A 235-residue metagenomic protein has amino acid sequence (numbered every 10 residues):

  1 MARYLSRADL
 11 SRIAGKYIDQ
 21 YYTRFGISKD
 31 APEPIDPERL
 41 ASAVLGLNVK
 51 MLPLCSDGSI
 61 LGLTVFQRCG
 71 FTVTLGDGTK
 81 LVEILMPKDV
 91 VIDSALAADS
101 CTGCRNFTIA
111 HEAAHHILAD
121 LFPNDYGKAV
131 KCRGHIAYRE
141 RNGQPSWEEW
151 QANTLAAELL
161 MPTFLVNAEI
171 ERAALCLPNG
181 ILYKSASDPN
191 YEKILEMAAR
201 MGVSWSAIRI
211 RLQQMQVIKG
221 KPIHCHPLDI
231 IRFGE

Functional and structural regions predicted by a protein language model:
M1-E235: Active-site hotspot residues in diverse enzymes, especially metal/ion-binding acidic/histidine motifs
